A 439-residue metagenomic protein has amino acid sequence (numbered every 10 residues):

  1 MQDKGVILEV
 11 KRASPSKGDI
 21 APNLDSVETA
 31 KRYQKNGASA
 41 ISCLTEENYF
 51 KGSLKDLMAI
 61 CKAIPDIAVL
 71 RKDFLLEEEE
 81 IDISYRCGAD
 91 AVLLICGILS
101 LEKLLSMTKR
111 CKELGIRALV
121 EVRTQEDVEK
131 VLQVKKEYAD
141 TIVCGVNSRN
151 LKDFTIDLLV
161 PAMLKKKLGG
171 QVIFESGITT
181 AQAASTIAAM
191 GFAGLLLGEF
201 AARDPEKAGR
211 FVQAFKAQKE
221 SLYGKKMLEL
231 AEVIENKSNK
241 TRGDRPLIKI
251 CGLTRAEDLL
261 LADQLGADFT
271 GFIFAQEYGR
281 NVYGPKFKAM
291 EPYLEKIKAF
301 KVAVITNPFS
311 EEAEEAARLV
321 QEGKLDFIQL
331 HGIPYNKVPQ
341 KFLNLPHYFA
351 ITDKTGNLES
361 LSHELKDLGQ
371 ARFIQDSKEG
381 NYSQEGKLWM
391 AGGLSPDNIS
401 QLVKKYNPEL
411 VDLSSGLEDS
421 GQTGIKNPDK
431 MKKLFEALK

Functional and structural regions predicted by a protein language model:
M1-D19, G52-I60, L158-K166, K226-L247: N-terminal small/glycine-rich loop or linker at the start of catalytic domains across soluble metabolic enzymes
G5-E9, S39-S42, A68-L70, D90-L93 (+12 more regions): Structural preference for beta-strand elements that scaffold enzyme active sites
V10-V27, I67-L76, G170-F174, I178-T179 (+4 more regions): Active-site mouth loops of central-metabolism enzymes
K11-A13, E46, F74, G97 (+12 more regions): Active-site beta-loop-alpha junctions enriched in small/polar residues
G18-K112, E126-K130, P161-L164, F272-L343: N-terminal active-site wall of soluble small-molecule enzyme domains
S39, C43, R86-K103, G145-T155 (+5 more regions): Glycine-rich phosphate-binding active-site loops on the catalytic face of alpha/beta enzymes
L76-G88, Q125-Y138, P161, K167-F174 (+11 more regions): Catalytic cores of alpha/beta
L158, M163-K167, A188, A201-K237 (+4 more regions): C-terminal helical cap(s) of enzyme catalytic domains, especially alpha/beta-barrels
